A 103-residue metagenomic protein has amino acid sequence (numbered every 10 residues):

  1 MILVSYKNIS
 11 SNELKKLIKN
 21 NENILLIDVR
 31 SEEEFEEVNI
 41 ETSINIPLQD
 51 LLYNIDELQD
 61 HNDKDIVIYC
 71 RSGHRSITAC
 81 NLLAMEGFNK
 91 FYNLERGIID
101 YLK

Functional and structural regions predicted by a protein language model:
M1-L25, E32-D65, R71-K103: Rhodanese-like catalytic fold shared by cysteine-dependent sulfurtransferases and DSP/PTP-type phosphatases
